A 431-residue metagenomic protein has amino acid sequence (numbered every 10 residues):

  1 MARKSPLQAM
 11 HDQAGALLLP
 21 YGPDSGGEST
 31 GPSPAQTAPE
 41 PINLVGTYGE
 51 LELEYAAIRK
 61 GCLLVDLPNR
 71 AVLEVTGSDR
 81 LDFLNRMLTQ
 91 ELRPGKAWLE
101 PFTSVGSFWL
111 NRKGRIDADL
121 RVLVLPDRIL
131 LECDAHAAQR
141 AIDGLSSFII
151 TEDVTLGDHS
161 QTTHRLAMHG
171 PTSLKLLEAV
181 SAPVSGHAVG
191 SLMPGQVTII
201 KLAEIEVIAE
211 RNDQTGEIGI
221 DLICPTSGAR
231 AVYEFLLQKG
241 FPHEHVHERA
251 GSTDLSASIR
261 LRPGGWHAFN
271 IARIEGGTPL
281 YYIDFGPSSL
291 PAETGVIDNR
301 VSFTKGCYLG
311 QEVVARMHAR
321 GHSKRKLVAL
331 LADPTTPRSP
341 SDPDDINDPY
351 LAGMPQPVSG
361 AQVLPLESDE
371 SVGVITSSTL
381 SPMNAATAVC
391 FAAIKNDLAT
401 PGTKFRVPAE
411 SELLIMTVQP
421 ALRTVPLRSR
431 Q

Functional and structural regions predicted by a protein language model:
M1-V105, L110, G114-D117, A421: Acidic, proline/glycine-enriched N-terminal capping motif
R3, R112, A272, S289 (+3 more regions): Glycine-rich, small/acidic residue-mixed loop/short-helix segments
G22-P41, E100-F102, E244-S258, T335-Q356: Intrinsically disordered, low-complexity terminal tails and inter-domain linkers enriched for S/T/G/P/D/E
L51-K60, S107-D119, I149-E152, I200-E210 (+1 more regions): Short amphipathic beta-strand starts and helix->beta connectors
L63, V72, A118-P279: Acidic, low-complexity central loop/insert segments
V65-M87, G157-E178, H322-D333: Short glycine-/aliphatic-rich beta-strand segments at the starts of folded cytosolic domains
G77, L131, M168-G170, L222 (+3 more regions): Residue-level signal for inorganic ion chemistry
M87, I142-S147, V180-A182, A231-P242 (+3 more regions): Short amphipathic alpha-helices in soluble, non-transmembrane regions that often serve as interface/regulatory elements
